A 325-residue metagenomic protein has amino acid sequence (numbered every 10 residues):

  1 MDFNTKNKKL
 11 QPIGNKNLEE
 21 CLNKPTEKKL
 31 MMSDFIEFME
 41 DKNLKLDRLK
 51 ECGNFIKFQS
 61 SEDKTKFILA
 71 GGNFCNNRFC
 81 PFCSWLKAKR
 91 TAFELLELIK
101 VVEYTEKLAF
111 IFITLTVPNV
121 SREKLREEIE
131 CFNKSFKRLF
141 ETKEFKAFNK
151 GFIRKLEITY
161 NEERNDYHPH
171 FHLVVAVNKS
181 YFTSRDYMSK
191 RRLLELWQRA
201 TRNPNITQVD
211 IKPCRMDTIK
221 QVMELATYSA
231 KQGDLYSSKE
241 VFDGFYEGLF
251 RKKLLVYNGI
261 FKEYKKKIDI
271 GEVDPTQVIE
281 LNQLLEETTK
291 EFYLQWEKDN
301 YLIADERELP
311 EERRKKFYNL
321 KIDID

Functional and structural regions predicted by a protein language model:
M1-Y167, V177-D325: Right-hand nucleic-acid polymerase module
L173: Cys/His-coordinated zinc-finger cores
